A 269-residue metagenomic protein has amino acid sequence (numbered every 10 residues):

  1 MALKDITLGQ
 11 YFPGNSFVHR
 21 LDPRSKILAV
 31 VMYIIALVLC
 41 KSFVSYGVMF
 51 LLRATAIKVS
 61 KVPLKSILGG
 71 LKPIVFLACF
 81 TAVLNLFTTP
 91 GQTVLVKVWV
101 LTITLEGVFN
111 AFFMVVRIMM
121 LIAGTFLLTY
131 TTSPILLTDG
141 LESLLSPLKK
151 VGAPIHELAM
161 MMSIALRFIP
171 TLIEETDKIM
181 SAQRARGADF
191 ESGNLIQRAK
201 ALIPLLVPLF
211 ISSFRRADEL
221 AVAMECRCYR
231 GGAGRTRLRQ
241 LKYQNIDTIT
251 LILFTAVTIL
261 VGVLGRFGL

Functional and structural regions predicted by a protein language model:
M1-S45, M49-A54, K58, S143-A153 (+3 more regions): Transmembrane alpha-helix interface motif
N15, V38, K61-S66, V98 (+4 more regions): Membrane-helix interfacial "entry" motifs
K26, K65-V75, T250: Alpha-helical transmembrane segments and their helix-start/interface "positive-inside/aromatic belt" motifs in integral
S42, Y46, K61-K65, T89-K97 (+2 more regions): Transmembrane helix-loop junctions in multipass membrane proteins, especially transporters and channels
L52-V62, L77-F80: Alpha-helical transmembrane segments and their membrane-interface exit regions
L71-A188, L195: Juxtamembrane/interface alpha-helical elements of multi-pass membrane proteins
